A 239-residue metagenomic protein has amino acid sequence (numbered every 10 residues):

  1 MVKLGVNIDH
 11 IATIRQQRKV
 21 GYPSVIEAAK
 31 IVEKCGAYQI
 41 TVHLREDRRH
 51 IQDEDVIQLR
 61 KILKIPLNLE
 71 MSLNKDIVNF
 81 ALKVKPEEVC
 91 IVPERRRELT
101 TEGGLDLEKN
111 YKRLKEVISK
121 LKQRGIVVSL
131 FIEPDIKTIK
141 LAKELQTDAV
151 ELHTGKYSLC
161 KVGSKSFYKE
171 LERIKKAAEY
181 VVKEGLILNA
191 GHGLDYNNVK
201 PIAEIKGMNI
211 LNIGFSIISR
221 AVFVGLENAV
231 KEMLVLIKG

Functional and structural regions predicted by a protein language model:
M1-E70, N74-P86, L141, K169: Conserved N-terminal beta1-alpha1 strand-loop-helix module at the mouth
V2-I8, I40-V42, L67-M71, V89-I91 (+4 more regions): Hydrophobic faces of well-ordered beta-strands that scaffold small-molecule active sites in alpha/beta enzyme cores
N7-V25, P66-L73, T100-E108, G125-P134 (+2 more regions): Active-site mouth loops of central-metabolism enzymes
R49-K75, L107-S129, F167-A190, M233-I237: Alpha-helix-loop-beta-strand connector modules within alpha/beta enzyme cores
R60, G103, V162-F167, R220-G239: C-terminal helical cap(s) of enzyme catalytic domains, especially alpha/beta-barrels
K75-V84, D135-L145, A190, L194-M208: Catalytic cores of alpha/beta
C90-E98, A149-K161, G207-L226: Glycine-rich phosphate-binding active-site loops on the catalytic face of alpha/beta enzymes
V127-Y180: Histidine/lysine/aspartate-rich catalytic loop segments that bind and position anionic ligands
